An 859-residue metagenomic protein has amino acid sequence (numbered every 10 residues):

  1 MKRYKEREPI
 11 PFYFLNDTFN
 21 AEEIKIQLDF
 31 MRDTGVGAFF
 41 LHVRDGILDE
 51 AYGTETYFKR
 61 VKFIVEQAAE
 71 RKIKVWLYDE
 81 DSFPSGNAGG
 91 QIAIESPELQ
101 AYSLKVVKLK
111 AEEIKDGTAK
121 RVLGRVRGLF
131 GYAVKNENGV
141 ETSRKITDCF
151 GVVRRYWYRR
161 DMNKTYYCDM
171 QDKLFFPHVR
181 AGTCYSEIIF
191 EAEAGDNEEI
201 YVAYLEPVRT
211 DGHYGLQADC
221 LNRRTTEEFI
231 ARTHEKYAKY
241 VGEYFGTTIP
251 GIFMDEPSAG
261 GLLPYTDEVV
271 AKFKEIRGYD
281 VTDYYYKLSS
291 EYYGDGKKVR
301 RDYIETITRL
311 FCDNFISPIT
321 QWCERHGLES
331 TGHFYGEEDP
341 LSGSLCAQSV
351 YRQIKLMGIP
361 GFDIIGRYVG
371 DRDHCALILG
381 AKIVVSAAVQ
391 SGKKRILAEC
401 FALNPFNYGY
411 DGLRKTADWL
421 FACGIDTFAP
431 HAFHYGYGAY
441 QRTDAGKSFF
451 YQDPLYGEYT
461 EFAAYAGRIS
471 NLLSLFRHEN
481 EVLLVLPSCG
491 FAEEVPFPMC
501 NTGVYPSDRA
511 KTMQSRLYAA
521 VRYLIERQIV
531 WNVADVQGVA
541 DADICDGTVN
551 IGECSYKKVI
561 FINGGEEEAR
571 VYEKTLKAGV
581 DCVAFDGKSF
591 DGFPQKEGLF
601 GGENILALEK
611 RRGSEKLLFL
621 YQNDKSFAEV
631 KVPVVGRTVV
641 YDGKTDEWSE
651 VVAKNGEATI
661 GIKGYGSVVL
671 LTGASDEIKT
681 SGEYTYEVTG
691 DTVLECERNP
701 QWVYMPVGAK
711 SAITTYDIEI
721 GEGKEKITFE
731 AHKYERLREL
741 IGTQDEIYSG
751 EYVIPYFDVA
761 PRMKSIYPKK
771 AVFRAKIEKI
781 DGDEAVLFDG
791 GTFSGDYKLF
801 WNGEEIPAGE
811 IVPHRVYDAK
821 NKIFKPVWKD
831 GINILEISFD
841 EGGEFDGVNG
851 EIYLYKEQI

Functional and structural regions predicted by a protein language model:
R3-I10, T18-I26, G37-L41, Y52-S85 (+11 more regions): Carbohydrate-binding surfaces of carbohydrate-active enzymes
H42-G182, V202-E227, A231: Acidic/aromatic-lined carbohydrate-recognition and catalytic surfaces of CAZymes acting on diverse glycans
E187-E191, E657-I660, A819-P826: Exposed aromatic-hydrophobic patches
E198-L205, V668-T672, L835-I837: Short, aromatic- and glycine-rich surface loops/edge beta-strands on solvent-exposed regions
V208-T210, D840-D846: Short acidic/polar inter-strand loop motif in beta-rich domains
I777-G803, L835-F839: Aromatic-lined ligand-binding clefts that engage carbohydrates, nucleic acids, or primary amines
P807-K822: Aromatic-rich membrane-interfacial microdomains
D818-I834, S838-D840: Short, surface-exposed tryptophan/glycine-enriched loops that mediate extracellular molecular recognition
